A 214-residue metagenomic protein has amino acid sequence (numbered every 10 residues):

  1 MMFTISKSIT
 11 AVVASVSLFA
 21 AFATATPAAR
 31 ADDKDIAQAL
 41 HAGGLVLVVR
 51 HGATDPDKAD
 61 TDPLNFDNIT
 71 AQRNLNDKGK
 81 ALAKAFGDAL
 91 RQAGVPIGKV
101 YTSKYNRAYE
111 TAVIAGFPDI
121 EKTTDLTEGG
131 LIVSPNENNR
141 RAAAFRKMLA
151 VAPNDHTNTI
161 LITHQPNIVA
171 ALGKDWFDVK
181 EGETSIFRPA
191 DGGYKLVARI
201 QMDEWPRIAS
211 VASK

Functional and structural regions predicted by a protein language model:
M1-S6: N-terminal secretory signal peptides that target proteins for export/translocation
A11-A23: Bacterial N-terminal signal peptides
T24-A31: Sec/Tat signal peptide C-region and signal peptidase I cleavage site
D32-T124, G129-V133, D175-S185, P189-K195 (+1 more regions): Active-site-proximal alpha-helix that buttresses catalytic centers in soluble enzyme cores
G44-V46, N154-T163: Generic beta-sheet signal
A93-V95, A152-H156: Glycine-rich phosphate-binding loop signature in dinucleotide/nucleotide-binding domains
S134-A142: Short, surface-exposed amphipathic charged segments that create phosphate/polyanion-binding patches used for binding
A143-P153: A short, acidic, amphipathic alpha-helical segment used as a generic capping/interface helix at domain edges
